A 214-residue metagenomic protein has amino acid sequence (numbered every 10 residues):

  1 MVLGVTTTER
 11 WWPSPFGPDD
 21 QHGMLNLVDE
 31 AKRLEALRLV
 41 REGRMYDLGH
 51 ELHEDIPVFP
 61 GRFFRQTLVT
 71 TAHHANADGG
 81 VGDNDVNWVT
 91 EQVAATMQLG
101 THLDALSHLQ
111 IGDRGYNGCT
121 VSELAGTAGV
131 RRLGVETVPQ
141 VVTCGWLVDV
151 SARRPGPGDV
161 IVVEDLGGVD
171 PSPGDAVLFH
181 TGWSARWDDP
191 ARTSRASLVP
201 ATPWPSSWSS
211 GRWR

Functional and structural regions predicted by a protein language model:
M1-R214: Active-/binding-site microenvironments in catalytic and ligand-binding cores
